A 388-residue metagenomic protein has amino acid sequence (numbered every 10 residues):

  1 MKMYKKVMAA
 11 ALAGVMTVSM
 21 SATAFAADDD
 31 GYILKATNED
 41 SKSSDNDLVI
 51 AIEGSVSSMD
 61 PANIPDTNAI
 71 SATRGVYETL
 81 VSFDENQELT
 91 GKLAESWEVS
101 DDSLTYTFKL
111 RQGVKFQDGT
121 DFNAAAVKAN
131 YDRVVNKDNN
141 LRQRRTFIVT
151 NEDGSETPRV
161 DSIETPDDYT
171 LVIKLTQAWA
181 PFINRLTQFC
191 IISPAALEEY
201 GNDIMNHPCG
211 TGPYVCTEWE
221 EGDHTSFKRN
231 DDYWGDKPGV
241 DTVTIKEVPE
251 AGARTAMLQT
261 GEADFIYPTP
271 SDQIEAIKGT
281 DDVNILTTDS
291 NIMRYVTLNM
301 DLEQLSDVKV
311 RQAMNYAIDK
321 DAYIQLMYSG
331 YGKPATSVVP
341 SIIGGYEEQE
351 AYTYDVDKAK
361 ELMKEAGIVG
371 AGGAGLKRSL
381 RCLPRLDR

Functional and structural regions predicted by a protein language model:
M20-T37: Sec-dependent signal peptide cleavage junction
A51-D101, D132, C209: N-terminal lobe/hinge region of extracytoplasmic solute-binding protein
D84-E88, L175-P181, L186-P238, T242 (+2 more regions): Gly/Pro-rich hinge or "lid" segments in bacterial periplasmic/extracellular proteins
E95-N140, Q304: Aromatic- and charge-enriched surface segment that lines or borders ligand/interaction sites
D102, T146-A196: Surface-exposed binding/hinge segments that line and control ligand-binding clefts or catalytic entry sites
K228, S306-R388: Append "and occasionally in soluble cytosolic enzymes with long acidic Gly/Pro-rich linkers
K228-Y233, T288-A313: A bilobed periplasmic-binding-protein/Venus flytrap-type ligand-binding module shared by bacterial periplasmic
N230-A276: Ligand-site clamp/hinge motif
